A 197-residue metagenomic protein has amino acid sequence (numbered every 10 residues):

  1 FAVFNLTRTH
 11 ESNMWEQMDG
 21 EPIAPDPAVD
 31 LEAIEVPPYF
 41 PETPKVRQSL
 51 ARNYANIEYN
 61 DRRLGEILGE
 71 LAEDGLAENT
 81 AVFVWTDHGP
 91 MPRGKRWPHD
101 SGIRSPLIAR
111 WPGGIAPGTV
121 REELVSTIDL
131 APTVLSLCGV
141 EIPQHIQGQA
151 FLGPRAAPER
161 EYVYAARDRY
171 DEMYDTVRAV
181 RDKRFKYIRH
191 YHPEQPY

Functional and structural regions predicted by a protein language model:
F1-A131, L135-H145, I188-Y197: Active-site-proximal cap/lid insertion segments
P92, A131, C138-Y197: C-terminal cap/loop subdomain of S1 sulfatases and analogous C-terminal strand-loop tails that border
